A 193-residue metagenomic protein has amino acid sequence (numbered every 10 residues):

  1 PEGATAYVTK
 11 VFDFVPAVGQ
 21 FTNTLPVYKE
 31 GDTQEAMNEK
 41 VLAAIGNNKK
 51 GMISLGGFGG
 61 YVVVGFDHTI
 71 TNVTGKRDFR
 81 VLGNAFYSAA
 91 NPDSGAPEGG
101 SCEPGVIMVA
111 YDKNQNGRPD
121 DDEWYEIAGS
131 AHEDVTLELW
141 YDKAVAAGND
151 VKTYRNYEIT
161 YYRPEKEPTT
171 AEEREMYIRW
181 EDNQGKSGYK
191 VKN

Functional and structural regions predicted by a protein language model:
P1-G105, E123-N193: A domain-level signal for the mature, folded cores of soluble proteins
I107-A110: Beta-propeller blade signature
D112, N116: Acidic carboxylate motifs that coordinate Ca2+ or other divalent cations, activating on Asp/Glu
